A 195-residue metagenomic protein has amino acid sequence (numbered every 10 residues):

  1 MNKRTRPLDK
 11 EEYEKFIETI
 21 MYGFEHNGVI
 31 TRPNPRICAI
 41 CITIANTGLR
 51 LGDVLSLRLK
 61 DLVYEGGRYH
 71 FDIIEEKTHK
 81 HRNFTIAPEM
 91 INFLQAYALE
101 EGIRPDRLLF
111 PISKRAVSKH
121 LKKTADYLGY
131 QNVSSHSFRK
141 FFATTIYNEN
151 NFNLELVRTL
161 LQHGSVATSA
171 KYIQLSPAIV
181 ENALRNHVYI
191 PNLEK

Functional and structural regions predicted by a protein language model:
M1-P7, V188-K195: C-terminal secondary-structure termini that scaffold catalytic or DNA-interacting sites
R6, E76-Q95, P105-K123: C-terminal catalytic core of Y-nucleophile DNA break-rejoin enzymes
E11, K15-N46: Basic, Lys/Arg- and aromatic-enriched nucleic-acid-binding interface segment
R36, Q131-I146: Short basic/aromatic active-site micro-motif
I40, G48, G52-S56, V157: Alpha-helix N-cap/helix-start motif at helix boundaries, enriched for small hydrophobics
I42, N46, F141-L161, K171: C-terminal catalytic core of tyrosine-transesterase DNA break-rejoin enzymes
S56-M90: Conserved tyrosine-mediated DNA breakage-rejoining catalytic core shared by Y-recombinases
E75-T78, H163, A167-N186: Catalytic-site neighborhood detector that most strongly recognizes the C-terminal catalytic loop/helix of tyrosine
